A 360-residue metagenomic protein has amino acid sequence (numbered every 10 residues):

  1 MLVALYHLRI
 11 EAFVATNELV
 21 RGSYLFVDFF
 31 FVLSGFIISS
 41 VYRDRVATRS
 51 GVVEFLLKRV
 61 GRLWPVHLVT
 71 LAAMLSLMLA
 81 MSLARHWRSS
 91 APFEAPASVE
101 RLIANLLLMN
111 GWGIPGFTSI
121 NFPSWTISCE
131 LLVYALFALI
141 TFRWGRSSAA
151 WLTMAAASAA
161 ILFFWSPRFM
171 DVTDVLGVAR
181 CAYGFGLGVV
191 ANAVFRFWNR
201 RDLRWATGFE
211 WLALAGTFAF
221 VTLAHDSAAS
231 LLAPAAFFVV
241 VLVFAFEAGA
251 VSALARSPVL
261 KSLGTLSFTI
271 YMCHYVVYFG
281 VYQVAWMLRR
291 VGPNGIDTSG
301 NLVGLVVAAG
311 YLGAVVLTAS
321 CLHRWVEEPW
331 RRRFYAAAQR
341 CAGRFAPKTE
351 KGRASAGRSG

Functional and structural regions predicted by a protein language model:
M1-L5, G35, L68-M74: Hydrophobic alpha-helical transmembrane segments of multi-pass integral membrane proteins
L2-Y24, I38-V53, G113-P115, I140-T153 (+3 more regions): Alpha-helical transmembrane segments in multi-pass integral membrane proteins
F30: Structured binding elements
S34, L63-L68, S128-A138, F142 (+1 more regions): Conserved beta-strand->loop/alpha-helix structural units within folded catalytic cores of enzymes with alpha/beta
E54-F55, L63, T126, A149-W151: Alpha-helical transmembrane segments and their helix-entry boundary regions
V60: Active-site helix-to-loop segments that bind/position phosphate- or nucleotide-bearing substrates and donors across
L63-C129, L162-S166, A235-A245: Membrane-interface helix-loop-helix regions
P347-S359: Positively charged N-terminal leader segments that act as targeting/secretion signals
